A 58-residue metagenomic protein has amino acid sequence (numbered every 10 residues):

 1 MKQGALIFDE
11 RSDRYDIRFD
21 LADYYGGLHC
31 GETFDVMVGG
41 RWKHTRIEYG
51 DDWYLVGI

Functional and structural regions predicted by a protein language model:
M1, V36-R46: Short coil-to-beta-strand transition motifs
M1-G26: Mixed-charge, Lys/Arg-rich low-complexity intrinsically disordered regions
F8-E10, M37, E48-Y49: Generic beta-strand structural signal
Y24-V38: Short coil-to-beta transition motif at edge beta-strands of beta-rich domains
K43-I58: Short, compact, well-ordered microdomains
